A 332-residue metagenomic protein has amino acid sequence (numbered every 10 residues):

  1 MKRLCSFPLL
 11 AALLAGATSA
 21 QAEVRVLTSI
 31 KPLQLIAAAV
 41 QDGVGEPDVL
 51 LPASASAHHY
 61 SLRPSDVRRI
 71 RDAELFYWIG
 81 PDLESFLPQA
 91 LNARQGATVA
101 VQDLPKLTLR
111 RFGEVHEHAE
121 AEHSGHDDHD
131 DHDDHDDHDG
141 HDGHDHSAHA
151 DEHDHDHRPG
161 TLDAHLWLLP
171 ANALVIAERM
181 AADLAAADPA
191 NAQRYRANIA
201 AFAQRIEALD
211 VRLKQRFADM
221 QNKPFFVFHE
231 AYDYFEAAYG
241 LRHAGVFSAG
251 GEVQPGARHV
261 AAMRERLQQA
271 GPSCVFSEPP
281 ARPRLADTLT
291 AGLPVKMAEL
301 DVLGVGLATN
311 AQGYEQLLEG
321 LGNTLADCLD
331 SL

Functional and structural regions predicted by a protein language model:
M1-C5: Positively charged n-region of N-terminal signal peptides that target proteins for export
S6-A17: Bacterial N-terminal signal peptides
A22-L332: Extracytoplasmic metal-acquisition and chelation regions
